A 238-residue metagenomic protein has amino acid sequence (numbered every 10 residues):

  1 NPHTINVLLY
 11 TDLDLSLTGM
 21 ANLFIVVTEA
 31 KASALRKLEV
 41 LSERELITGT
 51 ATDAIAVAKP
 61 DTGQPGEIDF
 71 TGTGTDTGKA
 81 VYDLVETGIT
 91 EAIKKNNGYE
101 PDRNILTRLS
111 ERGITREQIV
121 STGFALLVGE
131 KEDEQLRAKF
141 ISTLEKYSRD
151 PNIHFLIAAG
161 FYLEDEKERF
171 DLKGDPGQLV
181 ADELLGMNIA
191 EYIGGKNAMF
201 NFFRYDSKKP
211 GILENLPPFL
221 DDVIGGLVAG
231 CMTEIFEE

Functional and structural regions predicted by a protein language model:
N1-E100: A structural signal for small-residue-enriched, beta-sheet-centric alpha/beta enzyme cores and oligomeric scaffold folds
T11-L13, K59-T62, K196, F202-D206 (+1 more regions): Fold-independent oxyanion-binding glycine-rich loops and adjacent beta-strand/coil segments at enzyme active sites
L35-S42, A92-N96, L127, N152-F155 (+3 more regions): Long, hydrophobic, amphipathic alpha-helical segments used as structural scaffolds
T75, I114-E117, D182-L184, I193: Secondary-structure junction/capping motif
P101-A158: N-terminal interaction modules that seed assembly of large macromolecular complexes
E134, A138-R204: Long, charge-patterned amphipathic interaction tracts in eukaryotic proteins
N201-E238: Glycine-rich, aromatic-bearing surface loops/beta-hairpins
